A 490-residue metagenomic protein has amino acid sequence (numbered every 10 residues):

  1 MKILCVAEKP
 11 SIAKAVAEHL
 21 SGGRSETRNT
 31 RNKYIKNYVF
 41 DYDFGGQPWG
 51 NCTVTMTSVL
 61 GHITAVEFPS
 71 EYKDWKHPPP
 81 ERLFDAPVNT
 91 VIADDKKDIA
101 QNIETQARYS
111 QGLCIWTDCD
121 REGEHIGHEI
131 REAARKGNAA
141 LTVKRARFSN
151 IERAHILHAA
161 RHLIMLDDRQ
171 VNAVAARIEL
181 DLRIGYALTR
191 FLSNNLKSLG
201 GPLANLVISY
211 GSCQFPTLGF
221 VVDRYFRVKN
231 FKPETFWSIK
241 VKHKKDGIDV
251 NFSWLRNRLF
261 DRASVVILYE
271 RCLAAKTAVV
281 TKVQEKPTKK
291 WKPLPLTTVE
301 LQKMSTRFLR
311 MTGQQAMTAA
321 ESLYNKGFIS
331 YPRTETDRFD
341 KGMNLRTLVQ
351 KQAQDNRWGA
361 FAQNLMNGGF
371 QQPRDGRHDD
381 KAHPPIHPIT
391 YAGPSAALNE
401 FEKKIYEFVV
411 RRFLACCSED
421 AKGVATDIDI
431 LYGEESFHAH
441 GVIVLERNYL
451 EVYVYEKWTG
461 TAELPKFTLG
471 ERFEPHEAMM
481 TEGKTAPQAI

Functional and structural regions predicted by a protein language model:
M1-Y186, Q371, G460-E463, E474-A486: Intrinsically disordered, low-complexity regulatory segments
V6-E8, V59, W116-D118, K242-K244 (+6 more regions): Generic beta-strand/beta-sheet core signal
I12, G123-I126, A176, S209 (+6 more regions): Hydrophobic (often cysteine-bearing) scaffold residues that line and stabilize catalytic clefts of nucleotide/cofactor
A15, H19, Q106-Y109, E129-A133 (+13 more regions): Generic, well-ordered alpha-helical scaffold segments in large soluble proteins
N51-T55, G61-D94, N205-E321, W358 (+3 more regions): Long, highly charged, low-complexity internal segments
S149-H155, K197, G201, T298-V299 (+1 more regions): Short, conserved phosphate-binding/catalytic loop or strand-edge motifs used in phosphoryl-/nucleotidyl-transfer
D167-V174, D181-A187, S193, A319 (+4 more regions): Extended, highly charged linker/hinge segments and catalytic-adjacent loops that couple domains and form adaptable
A175-G211: Amphipathic alpha-helical segments of the small helical/lid subdomains adjacent to P-loop NTPase cores
